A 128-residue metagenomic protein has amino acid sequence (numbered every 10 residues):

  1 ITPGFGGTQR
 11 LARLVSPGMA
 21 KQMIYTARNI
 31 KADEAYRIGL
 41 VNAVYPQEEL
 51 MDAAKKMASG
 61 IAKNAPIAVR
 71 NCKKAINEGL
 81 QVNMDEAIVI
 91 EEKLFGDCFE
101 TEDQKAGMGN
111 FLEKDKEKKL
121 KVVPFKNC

Functional and structural regions predicted by a protein language model:
I1-I67, T101, A106: Crotonase-fold acyl-CoA enzyme core
M23-I24, A75, L94-F99: Helix-loop "lid/cap" segments that line or gate small-molecule binding pockets
A58, I76, I88-E91, F95 (+1 more regions): Hydrophobic alpha-helical core bundles mediating ligand binding, dimerization, or RNAP-core interactions
I61, F95-C98, K118-K119: Conserved short C-terminal alpha-helix that flanks the catalytic cleft of nucleotide-sugar-dependent
I76-V82: Short, charged, surface-exposed hinge/linker loops at domain edges that act as mobile lids or interdomain connectors
N83-I88, P124-K126: Short beta-strand->loop
G109-C128: Terminal low-complexity tails and localization/encapsulation signals of metabolic enzymes
